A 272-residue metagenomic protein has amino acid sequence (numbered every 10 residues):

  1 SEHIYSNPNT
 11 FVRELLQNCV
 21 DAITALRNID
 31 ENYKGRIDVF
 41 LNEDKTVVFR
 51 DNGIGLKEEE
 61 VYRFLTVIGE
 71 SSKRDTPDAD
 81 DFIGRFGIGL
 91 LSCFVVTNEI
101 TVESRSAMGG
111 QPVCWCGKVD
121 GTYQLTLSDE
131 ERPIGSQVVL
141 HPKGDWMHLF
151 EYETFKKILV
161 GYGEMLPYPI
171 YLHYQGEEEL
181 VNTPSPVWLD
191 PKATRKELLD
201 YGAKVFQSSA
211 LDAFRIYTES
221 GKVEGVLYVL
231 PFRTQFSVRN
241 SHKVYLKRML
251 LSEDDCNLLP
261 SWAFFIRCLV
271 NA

Functional and structural regions predicted by a protein language model:
S1-L149: GHKL (Bergerat-fold) ATPase N-terminal catalytic module, capturing the glycine-rich phosphate-binding loop and acidic
F82, V102-Q124, K143-H148, E153-A272: GHKL/Bergerat-fold ATPase module in large chromosome/replication-associated machines
